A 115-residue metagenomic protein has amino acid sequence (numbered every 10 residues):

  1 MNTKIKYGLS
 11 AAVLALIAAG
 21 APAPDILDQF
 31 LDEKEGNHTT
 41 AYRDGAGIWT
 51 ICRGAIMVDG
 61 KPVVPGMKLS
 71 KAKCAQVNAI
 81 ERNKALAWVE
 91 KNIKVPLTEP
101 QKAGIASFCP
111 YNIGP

Functional and structural regions predicted by a protein language model:
M1-A103, F108-P115: Cell-wall polysaccharide-cleaving catalytic domain and substrate-binding groove, primarily in peptidoglycan/chitin
